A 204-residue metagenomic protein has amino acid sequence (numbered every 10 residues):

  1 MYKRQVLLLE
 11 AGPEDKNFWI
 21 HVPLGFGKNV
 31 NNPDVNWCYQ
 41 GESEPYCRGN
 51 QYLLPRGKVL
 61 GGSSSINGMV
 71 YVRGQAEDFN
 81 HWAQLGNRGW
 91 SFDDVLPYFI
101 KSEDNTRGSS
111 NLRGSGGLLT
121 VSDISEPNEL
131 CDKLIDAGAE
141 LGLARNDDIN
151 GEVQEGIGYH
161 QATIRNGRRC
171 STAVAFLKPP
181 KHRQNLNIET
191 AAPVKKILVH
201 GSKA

Functional and structural regions predicted by a protein language model:
K3-A204: N-terminal redox-cofactor-binding region of secreted/periplasmic oxidoreductases
